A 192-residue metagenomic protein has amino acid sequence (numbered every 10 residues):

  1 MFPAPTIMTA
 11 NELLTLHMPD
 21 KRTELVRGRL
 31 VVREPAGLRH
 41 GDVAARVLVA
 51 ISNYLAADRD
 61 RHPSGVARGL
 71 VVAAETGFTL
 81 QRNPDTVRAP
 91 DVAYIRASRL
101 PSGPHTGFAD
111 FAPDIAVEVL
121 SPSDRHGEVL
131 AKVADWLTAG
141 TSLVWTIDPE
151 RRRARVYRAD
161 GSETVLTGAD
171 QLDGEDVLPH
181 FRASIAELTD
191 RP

Functional and structural regions predicted by a protein language model:
M1-P192: Gly/Pro/Ser/Thr-rich low-complexity, intrinsically disordered segments predominantly at protein N-termini
